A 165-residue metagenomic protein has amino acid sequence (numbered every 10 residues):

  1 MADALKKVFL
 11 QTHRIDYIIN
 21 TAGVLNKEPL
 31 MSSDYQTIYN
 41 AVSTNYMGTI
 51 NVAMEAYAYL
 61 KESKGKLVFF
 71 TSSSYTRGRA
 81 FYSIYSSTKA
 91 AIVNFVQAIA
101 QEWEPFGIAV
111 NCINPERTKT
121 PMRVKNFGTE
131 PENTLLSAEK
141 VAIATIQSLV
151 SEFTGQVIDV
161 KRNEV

Functional and structural regions predicted by a protein language model:
T21-N26: Conserved NAD(P)H cofactor-binding loop of Rossmann-fold oxidoreductase domains
P29-L30, T37-Y39: Substrate-binding pocket helix/loop in short-chain dehydrogenase/reductase
S33, G78-S86, A98, R123-N126: Active-site loop-to-helix junction immediately N-terminal to the catalytic Tyr of the SDR YXXXK motif in Rossmann-fold
A53, T88: Active-site helix of classical SDR
S72: Residue(s) in the substrate-gating loop at a strand-loop-helix junction that position the organic substrate next
R77, A98-I108: Active-site-adjacent segment of SDR/Rossmann-fold oxidoreductases
C112, T120, G128-V165: C-terminal helical subdomain
